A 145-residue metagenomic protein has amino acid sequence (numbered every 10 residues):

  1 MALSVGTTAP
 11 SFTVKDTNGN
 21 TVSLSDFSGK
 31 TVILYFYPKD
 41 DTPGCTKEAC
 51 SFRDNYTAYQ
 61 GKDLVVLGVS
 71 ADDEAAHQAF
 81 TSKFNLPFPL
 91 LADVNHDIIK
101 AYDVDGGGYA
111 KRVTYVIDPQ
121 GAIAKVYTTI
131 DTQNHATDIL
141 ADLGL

Functional and structural regions predicted by a protein language model:
M1-L145: Chalcogenol-based redox active-site neighborhoods
